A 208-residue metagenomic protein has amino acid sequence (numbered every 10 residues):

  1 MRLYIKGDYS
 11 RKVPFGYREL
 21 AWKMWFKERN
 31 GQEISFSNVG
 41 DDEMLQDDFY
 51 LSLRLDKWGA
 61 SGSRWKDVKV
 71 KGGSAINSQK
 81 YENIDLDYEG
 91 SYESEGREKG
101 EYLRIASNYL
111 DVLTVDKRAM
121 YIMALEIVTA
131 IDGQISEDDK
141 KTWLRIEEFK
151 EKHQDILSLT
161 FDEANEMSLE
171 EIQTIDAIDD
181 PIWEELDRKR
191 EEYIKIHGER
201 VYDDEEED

Functional and structural regions predicted by a protein language model:
M1-D208: Acidic (Asp/Glu-rich) sequence patches and key acidic residues that form negatively charged surfaces used
